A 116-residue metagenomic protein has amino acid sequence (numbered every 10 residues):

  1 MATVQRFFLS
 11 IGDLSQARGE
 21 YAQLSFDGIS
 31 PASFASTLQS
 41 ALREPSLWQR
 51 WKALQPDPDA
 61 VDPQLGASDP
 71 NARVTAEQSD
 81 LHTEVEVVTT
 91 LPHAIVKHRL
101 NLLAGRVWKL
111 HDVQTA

Functional and structural regions predicted by a protein language model:
M1-D80, V88-A116: Long, contiguous binding/interaction regions
V85: Basic nucleic-acid-binding interfaces
